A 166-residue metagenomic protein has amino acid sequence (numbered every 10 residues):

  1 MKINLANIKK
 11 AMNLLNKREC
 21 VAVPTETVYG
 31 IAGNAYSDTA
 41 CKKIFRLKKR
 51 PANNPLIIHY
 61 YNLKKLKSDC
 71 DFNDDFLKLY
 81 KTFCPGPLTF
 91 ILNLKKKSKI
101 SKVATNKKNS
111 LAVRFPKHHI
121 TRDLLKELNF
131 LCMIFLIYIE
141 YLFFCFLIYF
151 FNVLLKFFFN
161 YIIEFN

Functional and structural regions predicted by a protein language model:
M1-N166: Active-site-adjacent structural elements in enzyme catalytic cores
